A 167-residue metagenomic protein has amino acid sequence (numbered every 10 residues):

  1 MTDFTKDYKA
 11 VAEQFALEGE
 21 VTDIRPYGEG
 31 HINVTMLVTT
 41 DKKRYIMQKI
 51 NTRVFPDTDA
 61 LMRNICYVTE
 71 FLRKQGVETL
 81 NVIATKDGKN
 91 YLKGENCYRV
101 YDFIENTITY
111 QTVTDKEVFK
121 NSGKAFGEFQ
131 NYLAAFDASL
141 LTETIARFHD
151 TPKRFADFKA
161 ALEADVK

Functional and structural regions predicted by a protein language model:
M1-R25: Juxta-kinase regulatory segment immediately upstream of eukaryotic protein kinase catalytic domains
I24-I46, I50-A160: Conserved ATP-binding subdomain of kinase catalytic cores across diverse folds
E163-K167: Loop-centered beta-sheet repeat module
